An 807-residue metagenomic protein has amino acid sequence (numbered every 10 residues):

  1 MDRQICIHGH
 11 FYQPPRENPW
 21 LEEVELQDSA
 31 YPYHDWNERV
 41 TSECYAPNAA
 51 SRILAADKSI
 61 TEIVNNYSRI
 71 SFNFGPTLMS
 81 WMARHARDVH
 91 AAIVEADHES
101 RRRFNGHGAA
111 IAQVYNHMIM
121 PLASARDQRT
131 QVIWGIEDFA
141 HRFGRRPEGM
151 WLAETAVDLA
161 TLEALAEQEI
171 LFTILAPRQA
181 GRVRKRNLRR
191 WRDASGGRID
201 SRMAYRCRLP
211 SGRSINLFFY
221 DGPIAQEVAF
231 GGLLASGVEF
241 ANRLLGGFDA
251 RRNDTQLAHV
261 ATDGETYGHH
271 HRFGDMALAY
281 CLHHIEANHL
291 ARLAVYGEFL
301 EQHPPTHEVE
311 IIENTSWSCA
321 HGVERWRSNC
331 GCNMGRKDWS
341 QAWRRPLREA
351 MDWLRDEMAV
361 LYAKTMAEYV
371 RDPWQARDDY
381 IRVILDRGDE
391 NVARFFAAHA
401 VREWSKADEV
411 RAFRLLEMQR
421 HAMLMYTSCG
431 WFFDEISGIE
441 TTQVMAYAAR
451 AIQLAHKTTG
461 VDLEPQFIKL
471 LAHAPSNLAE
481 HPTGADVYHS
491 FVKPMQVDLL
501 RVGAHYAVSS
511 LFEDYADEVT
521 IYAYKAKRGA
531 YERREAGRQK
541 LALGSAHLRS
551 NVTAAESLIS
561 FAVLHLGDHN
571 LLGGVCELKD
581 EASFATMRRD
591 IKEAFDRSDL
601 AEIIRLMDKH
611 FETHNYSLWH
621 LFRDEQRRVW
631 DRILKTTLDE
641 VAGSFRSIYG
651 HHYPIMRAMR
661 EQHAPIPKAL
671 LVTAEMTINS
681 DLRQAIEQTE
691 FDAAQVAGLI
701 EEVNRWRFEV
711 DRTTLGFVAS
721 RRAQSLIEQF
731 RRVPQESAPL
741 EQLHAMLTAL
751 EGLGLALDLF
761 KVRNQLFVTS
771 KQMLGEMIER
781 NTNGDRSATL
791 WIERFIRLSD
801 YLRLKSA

Functional and structural regions predicted by a protein language model:
D2-A55, N65, P76-T77, W191-F512 (+7 more regions): Active-site and substrate-binding clefts of carbohydrate-active enzymes
Q4-G9, P14-R126, T130-Q131, R146-L152 (+1 more regions): Short, well-structured secondary-structure segments
A91-F104, G108-A109, I133, R145 (+3 more regions): Acidic, His- and aromatic-enriched active-site or binding-groove loops in soluble protein domains that engage sugars
Q128-L152, L245-A261: CE4/NodB-like, metal-dependent polysaccharide N-deacetylase domain that modifies extracellular/periplasmic N-acetylated
W151-L159, E265-G268: Gly/Ser/Thr-rich loops at beta-strand to alpha-helix junctions that form or flank small-molecule/cofactor-binding
E154-T161, A180-R184, E301-P304: Beta-rich nucleic-acid/ligand-interaction surfaces
D631-R632, R646-A658: Extended, well-ordered protein cores
H652-A807: Extended alpha-helical scaffold segments
